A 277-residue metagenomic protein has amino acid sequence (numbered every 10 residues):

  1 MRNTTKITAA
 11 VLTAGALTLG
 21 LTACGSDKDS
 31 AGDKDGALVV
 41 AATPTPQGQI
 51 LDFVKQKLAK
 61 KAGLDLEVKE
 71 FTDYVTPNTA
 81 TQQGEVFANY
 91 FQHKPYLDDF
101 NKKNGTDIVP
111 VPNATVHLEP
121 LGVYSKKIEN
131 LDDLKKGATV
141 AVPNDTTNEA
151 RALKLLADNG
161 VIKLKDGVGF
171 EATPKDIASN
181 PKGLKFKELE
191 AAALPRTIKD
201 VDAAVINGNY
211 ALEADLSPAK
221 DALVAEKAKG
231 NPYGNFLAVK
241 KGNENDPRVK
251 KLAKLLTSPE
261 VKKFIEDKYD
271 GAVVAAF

Functional and structural regions predicted by a protein language model:
L19-A23: C-terminal motif of bacterial Sec signal peptides marking the signal peptidase cleavage site
G25-K28: Bacterial signal peptide processing site
A31-V54, K69-P77, H93: Extracytoplasmic "Venus flytrap"
V68-T79, G169-R196: Short helix-initiation/N-cap motifs at beta->coil->alpha
F100-P112, I128, D200, V205 (+1 more regions): Ligand-binding "clamshell"
P112-I162, K262: A conserved helix-loop-strand patch within extracytoplasmic ligand-binding domains of the periplasmic binding
E119-L131, Y233-D246: A bilobed periplasmic-binding-protein/Venus flytrap-type ligand-binding module shared by bacterial periplasmic
N148-A157, L256-A276: Periplasmic-binding protein-like
